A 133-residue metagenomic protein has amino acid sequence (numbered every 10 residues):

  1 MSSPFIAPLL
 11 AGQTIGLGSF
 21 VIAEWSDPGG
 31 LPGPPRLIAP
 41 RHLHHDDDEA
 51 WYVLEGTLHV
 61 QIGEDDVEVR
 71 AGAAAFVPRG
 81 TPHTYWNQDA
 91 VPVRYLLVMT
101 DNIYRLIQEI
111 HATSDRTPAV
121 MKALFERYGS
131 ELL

Functional and structural regions predicted by a protein language model:
S2-R41, D47-D48: A short glycine-rich, His/Asp/Glu-containing loop-to-beta-strand
S3, E64-P82: Short acidic-glycine-tyrosine-enriched beta hairpin
G18-F20, T57, D65-V67: Well-ordered beta-strand scaffold positions
L37, R41, G63, P82-Y85: Soluble, non-transmembrane catalytic domains of enzymes that act on hydrophobic metabolites at membranes
D46, D65, T81-P82, V91 (+1 more regions): A generic "binding-loop/recognition-motif" signal
D46-L58, G63, G72: Glycine- and acidic-residue-biased ligand/ion/polar-headgroup-sensing regions
V60-Q61, V77, H83-D89, Y95-L97: Short beta-strand His + acidic residue motifs that chelate non-heme Fe in jelly-roll/DSBH and cupin folds
Q88-L133: Double-stranded beta-helix
